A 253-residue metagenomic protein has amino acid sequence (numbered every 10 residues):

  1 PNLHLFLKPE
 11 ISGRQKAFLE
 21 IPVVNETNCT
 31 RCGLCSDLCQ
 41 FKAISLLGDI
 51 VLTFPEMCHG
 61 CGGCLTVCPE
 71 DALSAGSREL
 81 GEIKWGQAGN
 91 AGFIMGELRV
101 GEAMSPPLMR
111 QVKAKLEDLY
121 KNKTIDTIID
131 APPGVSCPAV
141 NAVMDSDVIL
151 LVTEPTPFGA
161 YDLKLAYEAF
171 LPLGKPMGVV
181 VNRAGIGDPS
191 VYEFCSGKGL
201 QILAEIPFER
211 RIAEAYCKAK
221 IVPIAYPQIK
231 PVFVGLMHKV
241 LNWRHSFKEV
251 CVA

Functional and structural regions predicted by a protein language model:
P1-H4, G76-I83: Short beta-strand-centered segment that lines the nucleotide-binding/catalytic pocket of NTP-utilizing
P1-I21, L47-L65: Walker A/P-loop NTP-binding active-site region of P-loop NTPases, recognizing the glycine-rich GxxxxGKT/S
L34-L52, G63-E79: Iron-sulfur cluster-binding cysteine motifs and their immediate structural context in ferredoxin-like electron-transfer
M95-M104, M109-A139: Switch II (G3) loop of P-loop NTPases
K123, S146-L150, L171-G178: Short, surface-exposed connector motifs at secondary-structure boundaries
I129, L151, V179-V181: Structural beta-sheet core signal
S136-P157, L163: Inter-motif core of Ras-like GTPase G domains
A169-A253: C-terminal lobe/tail of nucleotide-utilizing enzymes
